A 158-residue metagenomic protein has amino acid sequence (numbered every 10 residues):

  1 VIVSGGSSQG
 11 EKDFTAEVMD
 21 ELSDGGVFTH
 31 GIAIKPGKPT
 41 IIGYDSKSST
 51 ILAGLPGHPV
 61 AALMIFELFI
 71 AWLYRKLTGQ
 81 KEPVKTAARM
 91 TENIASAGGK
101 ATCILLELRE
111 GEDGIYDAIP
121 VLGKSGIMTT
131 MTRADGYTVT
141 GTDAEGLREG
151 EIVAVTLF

Functional and structural regions predicted by a protein language model:
V1-D24: N-terminal small/polar loop signature for handling phosphorylated ligands or for N-terminal nucleophile
V18-F158: Flexible glycine/proline-rich
